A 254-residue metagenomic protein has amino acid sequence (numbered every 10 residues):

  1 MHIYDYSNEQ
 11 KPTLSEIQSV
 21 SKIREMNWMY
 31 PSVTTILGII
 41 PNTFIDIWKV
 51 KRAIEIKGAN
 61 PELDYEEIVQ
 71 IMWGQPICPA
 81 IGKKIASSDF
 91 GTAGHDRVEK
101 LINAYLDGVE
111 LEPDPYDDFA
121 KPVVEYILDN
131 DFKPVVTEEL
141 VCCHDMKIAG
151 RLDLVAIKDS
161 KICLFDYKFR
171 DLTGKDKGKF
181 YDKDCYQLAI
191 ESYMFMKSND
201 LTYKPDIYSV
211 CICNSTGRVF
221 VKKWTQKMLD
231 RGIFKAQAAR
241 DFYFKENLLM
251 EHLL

Functional and structural regions predicted by a protein language model:
M1-A149: Metal-dependent nuclease catalytic cores that hydrolyze phosphodiester bonds in DNA/RNA, characterized by
H2, E246-L254: DEDD superfamily 3′-5′ metal-dependent exonuclease/proofreading module
E139-L248: Mg2+/Mn2+-dependent nuclease catalytic core
